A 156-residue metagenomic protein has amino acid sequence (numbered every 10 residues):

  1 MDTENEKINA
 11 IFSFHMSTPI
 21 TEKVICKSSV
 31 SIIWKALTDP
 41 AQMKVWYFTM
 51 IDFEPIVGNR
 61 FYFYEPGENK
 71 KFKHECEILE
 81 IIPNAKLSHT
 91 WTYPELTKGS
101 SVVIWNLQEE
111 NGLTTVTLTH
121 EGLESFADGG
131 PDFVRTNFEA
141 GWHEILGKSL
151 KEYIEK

Functional and structural regions predicted by a protein language model:
D2, G122-K156: A conserved amphipathic terminal alpha-helix motif
D2-D52: Hydrophobic ligand-binding cavity/cleft-lining segments
M16-T18, V57, K70, G99: Residue-level preference for beta-strand/loop junctions
K23-K27, Y62, E77, N106: Generic structural detector for well-ordered beta-strands
I33, M43, F61, I78 (+4 more regions): Hydrophobic pocket/interface hotspot
W34-L37, W46, W91, W105 (+2 more regions): Tryptophan-centric aromatic hotspots in well-structured domains and transmembrane helices
T49-F63, K70: A solvent-exposed, acidic/Ser-Thr-rich amphipathic alpha-helical stretch
D52, K70-L113, E121-E124: Hydrophobic-ligand binding "helix-grip"
